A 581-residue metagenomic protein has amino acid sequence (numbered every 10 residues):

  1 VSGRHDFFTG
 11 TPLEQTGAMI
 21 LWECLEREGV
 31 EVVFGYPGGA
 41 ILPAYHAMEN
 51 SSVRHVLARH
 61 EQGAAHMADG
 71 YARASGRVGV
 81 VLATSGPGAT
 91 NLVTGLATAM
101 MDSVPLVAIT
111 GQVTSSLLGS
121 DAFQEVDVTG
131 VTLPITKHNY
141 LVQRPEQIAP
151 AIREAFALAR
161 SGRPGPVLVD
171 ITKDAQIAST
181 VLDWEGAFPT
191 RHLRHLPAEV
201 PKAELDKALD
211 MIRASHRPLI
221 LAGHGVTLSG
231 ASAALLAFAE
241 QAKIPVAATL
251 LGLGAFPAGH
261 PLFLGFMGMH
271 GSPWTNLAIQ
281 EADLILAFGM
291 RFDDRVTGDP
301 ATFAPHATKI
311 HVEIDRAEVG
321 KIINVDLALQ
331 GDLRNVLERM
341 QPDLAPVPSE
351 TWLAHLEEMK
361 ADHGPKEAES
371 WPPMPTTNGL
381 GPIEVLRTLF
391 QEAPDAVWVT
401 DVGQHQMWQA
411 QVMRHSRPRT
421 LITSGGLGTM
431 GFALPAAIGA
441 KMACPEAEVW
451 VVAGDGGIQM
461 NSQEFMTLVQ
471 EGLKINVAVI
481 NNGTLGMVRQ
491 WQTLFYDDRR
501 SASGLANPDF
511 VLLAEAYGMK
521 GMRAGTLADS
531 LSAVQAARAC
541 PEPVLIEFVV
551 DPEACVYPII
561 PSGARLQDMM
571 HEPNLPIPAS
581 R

Functional and structural regions predicted by a protein language model:
S2-P12, E146, A307-V402, L527-A528 (+2 more regions): Phosphate/pyrophosphate-binding active-site segments
G3, F8, T110-A151, G252-L356: Glycine-rich, acidic loop regions that bind phosphate or pyrophosphate groups
A18-L21, Y36-G39, A44-H46, K360-A440 (+1 more regions): Active-site diphosphate/adenylate-binding microenvironment
I20-V30, Y71-G76, M100, L158-R163 (+6 more regions): Glycine-rich phosphate/diphosphate-binding loops that line cofactor/substrate pockets in enzymes
L42-S115, W274-D293, M407-L485: Thiamine diphosphate
R73, H224-I310, S416-E446, N461-Q463 (+3 more regions): Glycine-rich, anion-gripping cofactor-binding loops and their flanking helix/strand elements in enzyme active sites
I109, L117-L118, F123-Q124, G320-I322 (+3 more regions): Thiamine diphosphate
V126, E154, L158-A214, P365-W371 (+1 more regions): Conformationally flexible catalytic loops at phosphate/diphosphate-handling active centers
